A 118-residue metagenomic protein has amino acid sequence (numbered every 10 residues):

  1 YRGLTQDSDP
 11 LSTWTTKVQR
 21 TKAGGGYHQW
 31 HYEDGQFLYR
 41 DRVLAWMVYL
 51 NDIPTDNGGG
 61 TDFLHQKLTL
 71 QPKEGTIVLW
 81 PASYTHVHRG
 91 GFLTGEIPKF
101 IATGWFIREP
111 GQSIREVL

Functional and structural regions predicted by a protein language model:
Y1-I77, T85-L118: Fe(II)/2-oxoglutarate oxygenase catalytic core
